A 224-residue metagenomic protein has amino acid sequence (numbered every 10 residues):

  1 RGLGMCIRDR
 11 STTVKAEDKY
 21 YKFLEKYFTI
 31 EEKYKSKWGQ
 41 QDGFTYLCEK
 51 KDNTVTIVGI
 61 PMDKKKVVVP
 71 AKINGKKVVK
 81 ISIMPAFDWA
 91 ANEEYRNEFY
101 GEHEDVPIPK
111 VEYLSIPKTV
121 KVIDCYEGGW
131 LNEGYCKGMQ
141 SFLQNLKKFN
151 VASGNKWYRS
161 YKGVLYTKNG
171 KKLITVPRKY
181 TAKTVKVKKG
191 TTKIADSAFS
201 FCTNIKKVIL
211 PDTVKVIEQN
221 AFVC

Functional and structural regions predicted by a protein language model:
G2-I7: Short, small-residue-biased leader/transition segments that mark boundaries at the very start of proteins
D9-R10, I83, F87, A195: Intrinsically disordered, low-complexity segments
T12-D42: Low-complexity, acidic Ser/Thr/Pro-rich repeat tracts that form intrinsically disordered stalk/linker regions of very
T12-K19, T45-V55, M62-V79, A91-D124 (+5 more regions): Structural signature of tandem-repeat unit edges
I60, P85-A90: Acidic, Ser/Thr
